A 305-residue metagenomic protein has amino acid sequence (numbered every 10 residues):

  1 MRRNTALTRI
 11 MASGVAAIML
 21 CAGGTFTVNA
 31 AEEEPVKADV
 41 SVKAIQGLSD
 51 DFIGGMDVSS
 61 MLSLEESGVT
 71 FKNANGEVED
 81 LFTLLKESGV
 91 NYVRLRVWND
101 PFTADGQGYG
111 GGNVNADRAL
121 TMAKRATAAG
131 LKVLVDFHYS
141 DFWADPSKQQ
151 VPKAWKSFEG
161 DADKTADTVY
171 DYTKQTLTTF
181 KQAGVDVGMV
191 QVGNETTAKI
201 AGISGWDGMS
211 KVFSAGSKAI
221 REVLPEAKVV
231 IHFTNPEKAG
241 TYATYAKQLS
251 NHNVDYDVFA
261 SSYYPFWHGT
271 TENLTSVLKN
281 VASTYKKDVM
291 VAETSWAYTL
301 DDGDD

Functional and structural regions predicted by a protein language model:
A6-I18: Sec-dependent N-terminal signal peptides
C21-P35: Sec-dependent signal peptide cleavage junction
E33-T121, R125-T127, K132, W143-T168 (+1 more regions): N-terminal substrate-binding region of glycoside hydrolase catalytic domains
F52-V58, V93-L95, V133-F137, G188-V192 (+3 more regions): Hydrophobic faces of well-ordered beta-strands that scaffold small-molecule active sites in alpha/beta enzyme cores
V58-M61, W98-D100, H138-F142, V192-T197 (+3 more regions): Active-site beta-loop-alpha junctions enriched in small/polar residues
L84-L85, A126, T176, F180 (+2 more regions): Generic structural signal for hydrophobic
G108-Y109, N113-L120, A144-K247, V254 (+2 more regions): Active-site cleft segment of glycoside hydrolase catalytic domains centered on the general acid/base Glu
A198-G202, K228-I231, Y256, S261-F266 (+1 more regions): Active-site clefts of carbohydrate-active enzymes
